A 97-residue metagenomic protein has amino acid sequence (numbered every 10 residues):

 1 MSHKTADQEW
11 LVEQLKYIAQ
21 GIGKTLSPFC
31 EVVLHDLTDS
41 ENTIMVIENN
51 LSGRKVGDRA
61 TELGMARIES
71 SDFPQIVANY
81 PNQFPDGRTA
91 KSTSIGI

Functional and structural regions predicted by a protein language model:
M1-V33: Short, extreme N-terminal leader segments that mark the start of a protein/domain
E9-L11, E48-G53, D86-G96: Proteins with a high burden of low-complexity, intrinsically disordered sequence enriched in S/T/G/P/A and R, requiring
G21-A78: Structured interaction and signal-relay segments at domain junctions
S71-I97: Sensory/regulatory domains in signal-transduction proteins
